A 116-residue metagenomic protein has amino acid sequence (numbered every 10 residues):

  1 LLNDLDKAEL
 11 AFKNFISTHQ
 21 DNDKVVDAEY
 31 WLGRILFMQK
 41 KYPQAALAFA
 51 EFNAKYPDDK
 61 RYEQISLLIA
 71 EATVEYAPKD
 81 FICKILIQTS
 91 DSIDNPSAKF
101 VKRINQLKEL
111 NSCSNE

Functional and structural regions predicted by a protein language model:
L1-E116: Acidic, polar-rich low-complexity tracts and alpha-helical solenoid repeat scaffolds
